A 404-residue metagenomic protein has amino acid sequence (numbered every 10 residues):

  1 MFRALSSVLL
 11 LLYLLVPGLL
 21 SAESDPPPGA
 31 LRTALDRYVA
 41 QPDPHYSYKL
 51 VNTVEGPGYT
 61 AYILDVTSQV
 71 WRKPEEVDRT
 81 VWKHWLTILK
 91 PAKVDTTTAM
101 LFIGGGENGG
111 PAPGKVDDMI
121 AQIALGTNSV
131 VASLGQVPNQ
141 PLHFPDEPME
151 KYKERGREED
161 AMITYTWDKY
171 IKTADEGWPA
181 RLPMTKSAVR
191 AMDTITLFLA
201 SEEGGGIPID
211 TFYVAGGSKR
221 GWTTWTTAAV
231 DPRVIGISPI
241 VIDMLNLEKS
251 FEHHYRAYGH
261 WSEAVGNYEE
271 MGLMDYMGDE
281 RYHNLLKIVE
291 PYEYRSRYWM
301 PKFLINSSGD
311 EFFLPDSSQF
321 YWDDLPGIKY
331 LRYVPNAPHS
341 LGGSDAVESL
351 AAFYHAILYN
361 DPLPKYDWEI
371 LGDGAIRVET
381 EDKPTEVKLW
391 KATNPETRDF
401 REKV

Functional and structural regions predicted by a protein language model:
V39-K93, L134, E176-M184: N-terminal cap/lid segment of alpha/beta-hydrolase-fold proteins
W85, T96-G106: Short beta-strand element of the alpha/beta-hydrolase
I103-G110, A121, S129-V189, M244-H260 (+1 more regions): Cap/lid segment of the alpha/beta-hydrolase catalytic domain
I171-S218, V234: Gly/Ser-rich "nucleophile elbow"/oxyanion-hole loop immediately N-terminal to the catalytic nucleophile in hydrolases
G216-T226: Glycine-rich nucleophile elbow surrounding the catalytic serine of serine-hydrolase chemistry
T226-D275, R332-P335, L341-E348: Hydrolase active-site cap/lid region
R281-A337, R377-V387, T393-E396: Serine-hydrolase catalytic core
A352-K391: Surface beta-strand/loop "capping" patches
